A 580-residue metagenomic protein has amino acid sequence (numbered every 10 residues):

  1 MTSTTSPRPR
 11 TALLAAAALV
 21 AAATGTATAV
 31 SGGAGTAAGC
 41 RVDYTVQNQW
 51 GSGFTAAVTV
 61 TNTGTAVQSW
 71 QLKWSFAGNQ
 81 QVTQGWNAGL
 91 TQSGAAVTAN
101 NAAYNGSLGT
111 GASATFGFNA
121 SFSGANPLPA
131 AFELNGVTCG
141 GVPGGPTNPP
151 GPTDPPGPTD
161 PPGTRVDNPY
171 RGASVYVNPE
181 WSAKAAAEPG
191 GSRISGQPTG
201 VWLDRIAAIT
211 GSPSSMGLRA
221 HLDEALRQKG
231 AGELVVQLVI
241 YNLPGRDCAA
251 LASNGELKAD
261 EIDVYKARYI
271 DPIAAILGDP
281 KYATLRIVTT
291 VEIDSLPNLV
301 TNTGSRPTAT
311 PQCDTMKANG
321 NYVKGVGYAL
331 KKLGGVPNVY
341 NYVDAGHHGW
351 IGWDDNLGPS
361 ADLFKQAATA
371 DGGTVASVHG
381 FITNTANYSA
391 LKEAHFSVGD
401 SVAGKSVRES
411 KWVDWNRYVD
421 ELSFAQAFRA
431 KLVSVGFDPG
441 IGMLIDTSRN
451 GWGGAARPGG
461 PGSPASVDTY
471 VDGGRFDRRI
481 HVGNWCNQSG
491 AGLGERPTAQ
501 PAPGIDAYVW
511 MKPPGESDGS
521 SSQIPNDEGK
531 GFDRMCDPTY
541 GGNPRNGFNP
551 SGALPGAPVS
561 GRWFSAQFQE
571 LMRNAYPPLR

Functional and structural regions predicted by a protein language model:
M1-A34, T153: Secretory targeting and sorting signals
N48-A57, Q68, A114-F116: Short, solvent-exposed loop/turn segments enriched in Ser/Thr/Gly
A66-S93: Short acidic, flexible loop segments centered on an aromatic residue
S75, A103, G163-L277, G494-R496 (+1 more regions): N-terminal carbohydrate-binding/catalytic regions of secreted carbohydrate-active enzymes
T110, T115-G145: Terminal connector regions
V142-P162: Ser/Thr/Gly/Pro-rich low-complexity, disordered linker/stalk segments of secreted and cell-surface proteins
S212, R227-N341, P359-Q366, G372-S377 (+1 more regions): Substrate-binding cleft of extracellular glycoside hydrolase catalytic domains
S377, F381, L391-R580: Substrate-binding and catalytic surfaces of secreted/luminal carbohydrate-active proteins
